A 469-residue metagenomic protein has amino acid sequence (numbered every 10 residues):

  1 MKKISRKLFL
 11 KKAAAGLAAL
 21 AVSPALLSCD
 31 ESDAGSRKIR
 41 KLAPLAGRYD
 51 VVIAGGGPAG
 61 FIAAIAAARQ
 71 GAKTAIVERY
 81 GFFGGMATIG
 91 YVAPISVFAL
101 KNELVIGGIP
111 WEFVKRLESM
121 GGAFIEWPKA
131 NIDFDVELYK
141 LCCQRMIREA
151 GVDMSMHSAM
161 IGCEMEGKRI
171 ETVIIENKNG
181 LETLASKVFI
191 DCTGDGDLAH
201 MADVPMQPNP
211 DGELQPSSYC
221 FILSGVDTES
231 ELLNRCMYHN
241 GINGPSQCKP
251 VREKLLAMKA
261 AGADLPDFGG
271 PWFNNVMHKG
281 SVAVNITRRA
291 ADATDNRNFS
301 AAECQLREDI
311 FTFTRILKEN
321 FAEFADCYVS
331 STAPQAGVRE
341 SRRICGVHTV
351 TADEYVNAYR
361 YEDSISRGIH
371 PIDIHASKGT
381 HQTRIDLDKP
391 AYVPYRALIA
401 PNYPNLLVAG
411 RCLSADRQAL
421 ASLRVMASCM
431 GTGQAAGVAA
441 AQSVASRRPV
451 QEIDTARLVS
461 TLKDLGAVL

Functional and structural regions predicted by a protein language model:
K2, L8-D30: N-terminal export signals
A25-P58, A68-R69: C-terminal segment of N-terminal export signals and the immediately downstream linker at the start of the mature
L42-Y49, A99, E118, L469: Mature N-terminal, pre-catalytic/accessory segment of carbohydrate-active enzymes
P58, I65, A159, S186: Mobile, glycine-rich extracellular loop/lid and propeptide segments that shape or gate substrate/ligand access
A66, A72-K73, E78-G162, E166 (+2 more regions): Conserved N-terminal/central alpha/beta ligand/cofactor-binding core
M86, H157, E176-N177, L181-V188 (+1 more regions): Flavin (FAD/FMN)-binding glycine-rich loop and adjacent Rossmann-like elements that form
K168-V173: Short, hydrophobic/aromatic-rich segments at coil-to-beta transitions
